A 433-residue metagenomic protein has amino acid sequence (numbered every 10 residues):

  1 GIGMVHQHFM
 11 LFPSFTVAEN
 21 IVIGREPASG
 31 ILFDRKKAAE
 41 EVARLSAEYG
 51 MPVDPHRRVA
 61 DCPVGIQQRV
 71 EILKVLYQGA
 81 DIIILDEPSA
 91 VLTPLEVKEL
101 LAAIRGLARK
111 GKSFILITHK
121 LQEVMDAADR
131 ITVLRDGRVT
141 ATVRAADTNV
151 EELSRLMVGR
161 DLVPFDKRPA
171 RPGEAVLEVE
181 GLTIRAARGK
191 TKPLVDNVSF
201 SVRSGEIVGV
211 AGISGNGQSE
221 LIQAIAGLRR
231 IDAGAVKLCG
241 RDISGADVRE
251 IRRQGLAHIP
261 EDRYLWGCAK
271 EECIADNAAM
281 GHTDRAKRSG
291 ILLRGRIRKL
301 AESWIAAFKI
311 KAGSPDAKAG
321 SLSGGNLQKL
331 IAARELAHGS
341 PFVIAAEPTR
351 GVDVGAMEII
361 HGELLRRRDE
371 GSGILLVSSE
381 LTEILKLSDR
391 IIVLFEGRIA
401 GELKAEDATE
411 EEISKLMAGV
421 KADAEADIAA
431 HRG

Functional and structural regions predicted by a protein language model:
G1-G433: Glycine-rich phosphate-binding loops of nucleotide-dependent enzymes
